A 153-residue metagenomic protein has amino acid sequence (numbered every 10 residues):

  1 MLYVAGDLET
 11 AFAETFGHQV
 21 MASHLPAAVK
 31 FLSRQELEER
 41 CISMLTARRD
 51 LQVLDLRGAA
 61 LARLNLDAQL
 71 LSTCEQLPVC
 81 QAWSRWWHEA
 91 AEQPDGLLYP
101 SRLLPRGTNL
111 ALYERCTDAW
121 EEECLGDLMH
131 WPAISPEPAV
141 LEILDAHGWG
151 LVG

Functional and structural regions predicted by a protein language model:
M1-S23: Extended catalytic/binding region for NAD+/ADP-ribose chemistry, centered on the ART fold
M21-G153: Active-site and NAD+-binding cores of ADP-ribose-processing enzymes
